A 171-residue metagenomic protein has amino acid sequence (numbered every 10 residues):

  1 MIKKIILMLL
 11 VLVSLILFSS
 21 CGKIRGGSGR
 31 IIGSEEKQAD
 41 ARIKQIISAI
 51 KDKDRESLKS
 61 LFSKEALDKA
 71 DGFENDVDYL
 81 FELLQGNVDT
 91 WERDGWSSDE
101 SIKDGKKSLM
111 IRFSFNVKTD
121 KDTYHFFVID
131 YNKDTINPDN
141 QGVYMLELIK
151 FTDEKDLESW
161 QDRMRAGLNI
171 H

Functional and structural regions predicted by a protein language model:
M1-I5: Positively charged n-region of N-terminal signal peptides that target proteins for export
V11-S14: Residue-level signal for mature regions of secreted extracellular proteins and peptides
I16-S20: C-terminal motif of bacterial Sec signal peptides marking the signal peptidase cleavage site
C21-S48, D52: Short, low-complexity N-terminal intrinsically disordered segments enriched in polar/charged residues
G22, K59-V117: Short solvent-exposed beta->alpha transition segments
I32-A39, K51, A70-V77, V117 (+2 more regions): Intrinsic-disorder-associated interaction segments
D40-K44, S48, E56-S60, D78-E82: Solvent-exposed, polar/charged alpha-helical surfaces in well-ordered, non-transmembrane soluble domains, broadly
S98-H171: Exposed beta-sheet edge and beta->alpha loop/turn motif
